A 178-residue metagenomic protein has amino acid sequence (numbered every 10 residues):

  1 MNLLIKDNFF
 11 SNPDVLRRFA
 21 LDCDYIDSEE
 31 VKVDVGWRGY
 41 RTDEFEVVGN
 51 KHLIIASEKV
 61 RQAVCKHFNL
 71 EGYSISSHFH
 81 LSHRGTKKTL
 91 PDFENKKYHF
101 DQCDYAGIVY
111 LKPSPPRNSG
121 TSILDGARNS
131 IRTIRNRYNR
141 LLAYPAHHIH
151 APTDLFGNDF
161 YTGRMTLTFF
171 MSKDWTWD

Functional and structural regions predicted by a protein language model:
M1-N95: Non-heme Fe(II)/2-oxoglutarate
R84-D178: Catalytic core of non-heme Fe(II) oxygenases with the double-stranded beta-helix
